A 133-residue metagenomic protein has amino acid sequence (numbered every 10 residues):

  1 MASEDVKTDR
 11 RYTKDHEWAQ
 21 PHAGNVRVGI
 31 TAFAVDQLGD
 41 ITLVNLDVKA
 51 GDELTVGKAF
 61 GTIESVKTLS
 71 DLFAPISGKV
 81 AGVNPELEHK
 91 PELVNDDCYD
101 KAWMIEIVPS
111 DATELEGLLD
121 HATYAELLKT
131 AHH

Functional and structural regions predicted by a protein language model:
M1-A59, D96-D97, K101-H133: Acidic, low-complexity mobile loops and tails
R11, E53, E64, S70-A74: Small beta-strand-rich domains/subdomains or short beta-sheet motifs embedded in larger alpha/beta proteins
A19-P21, L46, V66, V83-E86: Residue-level recognition of beta-strand microenvironments
P21, S65-V66, P75, S110: A short, compositionally biased micro-patch
N25, S77-K79: Structural motif
A59-G61, V66-T68, E86-L87, D111: Short, charged beta-turn/beta-strand-edge "cap" motif at the junction between a beta-strand and an adjacent loop
A81-I105: Aromatic- and Lys/Arg-enriched surface recognition patch
